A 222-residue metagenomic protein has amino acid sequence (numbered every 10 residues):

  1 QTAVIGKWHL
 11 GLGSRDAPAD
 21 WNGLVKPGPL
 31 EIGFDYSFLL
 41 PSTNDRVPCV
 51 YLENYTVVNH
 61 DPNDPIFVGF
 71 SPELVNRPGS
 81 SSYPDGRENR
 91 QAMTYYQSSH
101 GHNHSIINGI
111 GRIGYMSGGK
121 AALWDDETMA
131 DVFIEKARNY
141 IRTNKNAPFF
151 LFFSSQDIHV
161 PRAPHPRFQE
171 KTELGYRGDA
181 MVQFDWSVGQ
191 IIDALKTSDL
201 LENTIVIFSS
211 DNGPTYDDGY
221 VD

Functional and structural regions predicted by a protein language model:
Q1-A3, I32-D35, N144-L151, D199-V206: Loop/turn elements at helix/coil->beta-strand transitions in domains of secreted/extracellular proteins
Q1-G119, Y216: Catalytic-site neighborhoods of secreted/periplasmic enzymes that process anionic sulfate/phosphate groups
I5-W8, L39-T43, F153-I158, A163-P166 (+1 more regions): Active-site-proximal beta-strand/loop segments in catalytic clefts of secreted hydrolases
D16-E31, V160-A180, A194-D222: Histidine-centered active-site microenvironments of extracellular/periplasmic hydrolases and transferases
G23, M116-D131, E170-Q183: The substrate-binding groove and active-site-proximal loops of carbohydrate-active enzymes, especially glycoside
V47-P48, E53-T56, E135-D179, T215-D222: Active-site His/acidic residue clusters
N89-P161: Anion-binding catalytic surfaces of enzymes that hydrolyze or transfer phosphate/sulfate esters
A137, F184-D193: Short, well-ordered amphipathic alpha-helical segments that serve as non-catalytic structural scaffolds within diverse
